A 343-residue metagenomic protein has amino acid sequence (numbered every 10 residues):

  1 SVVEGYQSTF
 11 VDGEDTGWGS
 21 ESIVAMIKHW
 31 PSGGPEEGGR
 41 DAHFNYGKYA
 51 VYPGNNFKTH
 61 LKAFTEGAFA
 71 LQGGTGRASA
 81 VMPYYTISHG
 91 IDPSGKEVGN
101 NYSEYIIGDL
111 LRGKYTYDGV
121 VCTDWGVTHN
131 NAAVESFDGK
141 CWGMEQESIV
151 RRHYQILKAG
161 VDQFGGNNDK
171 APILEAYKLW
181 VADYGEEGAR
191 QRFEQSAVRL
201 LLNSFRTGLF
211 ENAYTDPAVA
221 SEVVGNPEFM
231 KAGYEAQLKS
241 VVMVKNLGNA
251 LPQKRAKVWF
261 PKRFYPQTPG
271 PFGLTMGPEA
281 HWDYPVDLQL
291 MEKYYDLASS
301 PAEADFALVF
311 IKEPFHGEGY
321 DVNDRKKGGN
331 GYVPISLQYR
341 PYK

Functional and structural regions predicted by a protein language model:
S1-K343: Glycoside hydrolase catalytic-domain context in secreted enzymes
